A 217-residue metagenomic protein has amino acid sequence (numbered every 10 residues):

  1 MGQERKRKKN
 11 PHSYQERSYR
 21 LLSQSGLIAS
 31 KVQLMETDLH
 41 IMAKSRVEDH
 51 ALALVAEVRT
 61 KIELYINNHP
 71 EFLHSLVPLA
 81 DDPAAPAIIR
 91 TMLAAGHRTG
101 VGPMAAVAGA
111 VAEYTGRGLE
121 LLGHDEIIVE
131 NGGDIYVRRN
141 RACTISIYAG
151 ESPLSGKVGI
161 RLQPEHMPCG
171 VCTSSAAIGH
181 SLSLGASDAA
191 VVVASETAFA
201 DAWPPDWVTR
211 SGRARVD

Functional and structural regions predicted by a protein language model:
G2-S30, L34-D217: Mature catalytic core of soluble alpha/beta enzymes
